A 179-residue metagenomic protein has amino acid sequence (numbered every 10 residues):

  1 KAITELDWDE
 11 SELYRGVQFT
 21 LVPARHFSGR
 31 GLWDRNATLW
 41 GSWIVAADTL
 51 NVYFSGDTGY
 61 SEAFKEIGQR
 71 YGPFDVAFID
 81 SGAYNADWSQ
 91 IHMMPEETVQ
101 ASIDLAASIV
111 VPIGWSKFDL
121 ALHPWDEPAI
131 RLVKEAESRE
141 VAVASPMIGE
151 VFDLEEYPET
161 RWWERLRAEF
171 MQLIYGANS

Functional and structural regions predicted by a protein language model:
K1-A2, R15-V17, S138-A142: A short helix-to-beta-strand connector/capping loop
K1-W8, D75-D80: Short hydrophobic/aromatic-enriched beta-strand-loop microsegments
E5-G72, I148-S179: Core dinuclear metal-dependent hydrolase active-site scaffold
G59-I148: Cap/insert and terminal regions of metallo-dependent hydrolase folds
